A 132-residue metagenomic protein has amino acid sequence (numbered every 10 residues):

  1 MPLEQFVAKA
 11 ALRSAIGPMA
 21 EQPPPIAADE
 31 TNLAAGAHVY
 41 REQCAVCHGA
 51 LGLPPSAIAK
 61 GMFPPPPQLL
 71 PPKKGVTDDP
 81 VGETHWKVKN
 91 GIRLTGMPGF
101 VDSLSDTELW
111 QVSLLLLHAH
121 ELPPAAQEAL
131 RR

Functional and structural regions predicted by a protein language model:
M1-A10, E42-L51, L70-D79: Phosphate-binding glycine-rich loops and adjacent basic patches that engage nucleotide phosphates, nucleic-acid
M1-A34, D78-V81, G99-L115, R132: Periplasmic c-type cytochrome electron-transfer domains
E30-L53, T84, R132: Sequence/structural segment immediately N-terminal to covalent heme-attachment motifs in c-type and related
L51-G52, F100, E128-A129: Sparse recognition of residues in long alpha-helices and their boundaries
P55-A57: Short Cys/His-rich "knuckle" micro-motifs
G61-L117: Extracytoplasmic electron-transfer domains, predominantly the class I c-type cytochrome c fold
H120: Low-complexity, rRNA-contacting terminal tracts
P123-R132: Extracytoplasmic/periplasmic copper-protein system
